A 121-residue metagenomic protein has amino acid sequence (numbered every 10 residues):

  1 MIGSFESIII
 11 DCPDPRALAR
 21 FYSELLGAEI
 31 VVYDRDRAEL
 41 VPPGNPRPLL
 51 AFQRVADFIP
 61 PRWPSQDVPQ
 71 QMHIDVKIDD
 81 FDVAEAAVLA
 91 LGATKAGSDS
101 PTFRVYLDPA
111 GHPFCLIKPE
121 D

Functional and structural regions predicted by a protein language model:
M1-A19, Q71-V76, I117-D121: N-terminal beta-strand motif that seeds the catalytic metal site of vicinal oxygen chelate
I2, I9-R54, V83-V105: Core segments of cupin and vicinal oxygen chelate
V41-P42, W63-Q66: Short secondary-structure boundary/capping segments
D57-W63: A short, acidic/glycine-rich surface segment
Q66-V88: Mid-chain, well-packed structural core segment of small domains
D108: Short, acidic, Ser/Thr-enriched surface-loop or helix-capping motifs
